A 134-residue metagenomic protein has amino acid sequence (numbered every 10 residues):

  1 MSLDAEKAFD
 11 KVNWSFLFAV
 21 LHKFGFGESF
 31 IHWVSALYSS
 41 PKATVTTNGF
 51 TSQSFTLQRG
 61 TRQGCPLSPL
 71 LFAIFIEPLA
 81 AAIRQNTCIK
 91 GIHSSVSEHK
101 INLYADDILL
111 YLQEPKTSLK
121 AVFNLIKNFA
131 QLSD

Functional and structural regions predicted by a protein language model:
M1-D134: Nucleotidyl polymerases of mobile genetic elements and RNA viruses
